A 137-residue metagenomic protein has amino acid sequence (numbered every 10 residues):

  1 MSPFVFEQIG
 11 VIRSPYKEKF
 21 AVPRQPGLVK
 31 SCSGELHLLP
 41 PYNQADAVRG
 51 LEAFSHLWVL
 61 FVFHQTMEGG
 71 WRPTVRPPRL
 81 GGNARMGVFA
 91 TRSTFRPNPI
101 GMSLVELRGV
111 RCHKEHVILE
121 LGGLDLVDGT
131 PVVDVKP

Functional and structural regions predicted by a protein language model:
M1-L104, R108-P137: Glycine-rich, low-complexity intrinsically disordered segments
